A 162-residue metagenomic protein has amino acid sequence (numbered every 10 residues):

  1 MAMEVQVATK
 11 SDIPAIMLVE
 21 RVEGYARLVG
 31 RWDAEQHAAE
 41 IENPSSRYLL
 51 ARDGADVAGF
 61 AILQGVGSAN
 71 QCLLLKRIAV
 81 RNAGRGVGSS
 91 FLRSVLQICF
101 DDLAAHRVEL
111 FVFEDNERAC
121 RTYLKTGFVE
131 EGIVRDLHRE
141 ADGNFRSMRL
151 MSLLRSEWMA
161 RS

Functional and structural regions predicted by a protein language model:
A2-E4: Extreme N-terminal starter segment of soluble prokaryotic enzymes
V7-S11, M17-A83, S89-L92, Q97-L103 (+1 more regions): Acetyl-CoA-dependent GNAT
N70-C72, C120, E131, L137 (+1 more regions): A short, glycine- and basic residue-enriched loop/turn that sits immediately adjacent to a domain's principal
S89, D115-G132: Conserved active-site alpha-helix within GNAT-family acetyltransferase domains
D101-F111: Conserved GNAT acetyl-CoA-binding A-motif
E109-V112, V129-F145: Conserved catalytic-core motifs of GNAT/GCN5-like acyltransferases
D142-S162: Terminal substrate-recognition subdomain of acyl/acetyltransferases
